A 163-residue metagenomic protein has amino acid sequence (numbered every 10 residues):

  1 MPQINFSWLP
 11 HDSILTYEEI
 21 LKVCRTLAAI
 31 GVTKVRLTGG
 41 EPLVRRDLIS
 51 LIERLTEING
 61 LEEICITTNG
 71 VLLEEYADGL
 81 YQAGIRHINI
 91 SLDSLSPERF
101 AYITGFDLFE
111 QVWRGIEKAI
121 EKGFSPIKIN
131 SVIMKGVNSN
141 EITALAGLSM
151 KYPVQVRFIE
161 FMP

Functional and structural regions predicted by a protein language model:
M1-Q3, L92-S94, E160: Short, small-residue-rich loop/turn micro-motifs
M1-Y17: Canonical Radical SAM [4Fe-4S] cluster-binding loop centered on the CxxxCxxC motif and its immediate flanking residues
N5-W8, L95-P97, P163: A short, flexible beta-alpha/helix-coil linker loop
I14-Y17, L21-R36, R45-G147, R157: Radical SAM/AdoMet-radical enzyme domain recognition
E41: Conserved G/P- and acidic residue-centered "switch" motifs that form tight phosphate/ATP-binding loops in soluble
V154: Charged active-site motifs of nucleotide-sugar-dependent glycosyltransferases
